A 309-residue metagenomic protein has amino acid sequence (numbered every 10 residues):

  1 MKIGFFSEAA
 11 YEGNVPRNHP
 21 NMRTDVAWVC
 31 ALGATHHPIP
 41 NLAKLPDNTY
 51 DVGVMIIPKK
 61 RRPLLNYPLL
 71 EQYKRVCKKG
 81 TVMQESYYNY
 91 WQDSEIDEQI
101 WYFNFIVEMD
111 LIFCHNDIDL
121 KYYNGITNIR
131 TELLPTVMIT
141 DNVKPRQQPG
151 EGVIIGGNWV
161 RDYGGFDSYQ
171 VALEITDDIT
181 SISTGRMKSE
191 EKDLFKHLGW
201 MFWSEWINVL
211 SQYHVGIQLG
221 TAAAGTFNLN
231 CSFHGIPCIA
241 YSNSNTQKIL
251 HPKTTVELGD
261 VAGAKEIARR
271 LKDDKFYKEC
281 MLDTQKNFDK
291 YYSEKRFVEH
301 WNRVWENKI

Functional and structural regions predicted by a protein language model:
M1-L69, C77, Y122, T255-E257 (+1 more regions): N-terminal pre-catalytic "stem/leader" segment of glycosyltransferase-like enzymes
N14-N21, T140-W203: Conserved catalytic-core segment of nucleotide-activated headgroup transferases in glycan assembly
S94-I112: Membrane-proximal helix-turn-helix segments that form the acceptor-binding/catalytic region of lipid-linked
D110-Y122, N128-V143: Donor nucleotide-sugar binding/catalytic pocket of nucleotide-sugar-dependent glycosyltransferases
F195-L210, A223-G225: Conserved active-site histidine-acidic residue motif and adjacent donor-binding/catalytic loop of glycosyltransferases
S211-A223, I236: Acidic donor-binding loop of glycosyltransferase active sites
P252-V261, R269-K275: Conserved acidic donor-binding segment of nucleotide-sugar-dependent glycosyltransferases
K272-I309: A charged, aromatic-enriched C-terminal amphipathic alpha-helix characteristic of glycosyltransferases across folds
